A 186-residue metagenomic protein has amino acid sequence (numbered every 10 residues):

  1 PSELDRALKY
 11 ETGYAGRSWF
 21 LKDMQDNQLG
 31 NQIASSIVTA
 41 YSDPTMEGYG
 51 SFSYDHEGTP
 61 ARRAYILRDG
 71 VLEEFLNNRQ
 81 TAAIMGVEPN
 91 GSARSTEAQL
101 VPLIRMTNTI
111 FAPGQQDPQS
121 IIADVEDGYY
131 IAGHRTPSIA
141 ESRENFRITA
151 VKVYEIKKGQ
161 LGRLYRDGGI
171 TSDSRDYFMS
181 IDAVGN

Functional and structural regions predicted by a protein language model:
P1-N186: N-terminal small-residue-enriched
